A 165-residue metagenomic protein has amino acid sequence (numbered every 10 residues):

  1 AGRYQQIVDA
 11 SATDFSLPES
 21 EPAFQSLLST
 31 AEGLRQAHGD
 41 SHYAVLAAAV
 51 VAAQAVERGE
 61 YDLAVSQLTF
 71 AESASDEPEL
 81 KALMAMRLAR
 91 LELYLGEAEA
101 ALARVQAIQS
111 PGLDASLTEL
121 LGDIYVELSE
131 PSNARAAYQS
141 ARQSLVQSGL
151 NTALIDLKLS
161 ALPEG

Functional and structural regions predicted by a protein language model:
Q36-A44, E72-K81, Q109-S116, Q143-A153: Short solvent-exposed coil/turn linkers within tandem alpha-helical repeat scaffolds
S132-G165: Terminal, low-structured helical/coil segments at or just beyond the last alpha-helical repeat
